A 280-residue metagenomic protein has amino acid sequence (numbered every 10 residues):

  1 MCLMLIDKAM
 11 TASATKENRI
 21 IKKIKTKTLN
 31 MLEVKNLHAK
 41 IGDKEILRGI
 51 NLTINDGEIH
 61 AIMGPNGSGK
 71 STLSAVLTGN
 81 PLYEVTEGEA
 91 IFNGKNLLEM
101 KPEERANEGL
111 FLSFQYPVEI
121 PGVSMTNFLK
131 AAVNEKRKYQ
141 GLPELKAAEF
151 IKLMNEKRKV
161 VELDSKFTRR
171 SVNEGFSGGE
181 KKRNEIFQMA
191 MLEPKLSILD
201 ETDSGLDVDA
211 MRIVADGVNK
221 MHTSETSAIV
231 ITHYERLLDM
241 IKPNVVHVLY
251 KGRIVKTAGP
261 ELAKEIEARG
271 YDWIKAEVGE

Functional and structural regions predicted by a protein language model:
L32-V34, L47: Conserved structural motif at the start of ABC-family nucleotide-binding domains
I54-D56: Conserved hydrophobic segment flanking the Walker A/P-loop of ABC-type ATPase nucleotide-binding domains
M63-P65: The feature captures the beta-strand-to-loop junction immediately N-terminal to the Walker
E89-R105, N173: ABC ATPase NBD Q-loop/coupling interface
L112-Y116, G122-K138, F150-L153: Q-loop/switch helix immediately C-terminal to the Walker
M189-A190: ABC ATPase C-loop
I198-T202, D209: Walker B catalytic motif
V245, L249, R253-A276: Conserved beta-strand-loop-alpha-helix hinge in the C-terminal portion of ABC ATPase nucleotide-binding domains
